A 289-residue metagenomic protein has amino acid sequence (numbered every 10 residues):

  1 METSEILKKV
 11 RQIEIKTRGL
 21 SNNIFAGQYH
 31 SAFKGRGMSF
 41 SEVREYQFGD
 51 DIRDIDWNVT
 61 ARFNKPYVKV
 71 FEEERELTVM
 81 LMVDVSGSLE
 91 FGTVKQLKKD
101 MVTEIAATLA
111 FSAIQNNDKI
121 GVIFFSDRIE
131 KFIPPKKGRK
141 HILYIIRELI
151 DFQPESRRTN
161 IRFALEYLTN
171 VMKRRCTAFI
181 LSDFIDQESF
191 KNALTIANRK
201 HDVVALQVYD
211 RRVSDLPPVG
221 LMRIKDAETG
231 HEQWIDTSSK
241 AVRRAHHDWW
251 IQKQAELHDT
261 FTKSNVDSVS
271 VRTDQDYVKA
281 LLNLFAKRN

Functional and structural regions predicted by a protein language model:
M1-F33, E42, D51, N170-R174 (+2 more regions): Von Willebrand factor type A / integrin I
M1-P135, T177-I180, Q187-E188, S214: An amphipathic, basic-hydrophobic helix/alpha-beta surface used to engage anionic, phosphate-rich ligands or surfaces
N58, P154-R158, L181-S182: Short, flexible loop segments at the rims of nucleotide/cofactor-binding pockets, characterized by
F71-E72, K95-L97, K137-G138, A193-T195 (+1 more regions): Short, glycine/charged-enriched secondary-structure capping and boundary segments
D100, E155-R162, D248-I251: Conserved phosphate-coordination/catalytic loops
E104, T108, T159-E166, A255 (+1 more regions): Short, contiguous clusters of charged residues that form electrostatic/catalytic patches at enzyme active sites, used
F132-R147, D259, K287: Short, electropositive alpha-helical surface patch
H141-C176, E188-F190, D210: Von Willebrand factor
